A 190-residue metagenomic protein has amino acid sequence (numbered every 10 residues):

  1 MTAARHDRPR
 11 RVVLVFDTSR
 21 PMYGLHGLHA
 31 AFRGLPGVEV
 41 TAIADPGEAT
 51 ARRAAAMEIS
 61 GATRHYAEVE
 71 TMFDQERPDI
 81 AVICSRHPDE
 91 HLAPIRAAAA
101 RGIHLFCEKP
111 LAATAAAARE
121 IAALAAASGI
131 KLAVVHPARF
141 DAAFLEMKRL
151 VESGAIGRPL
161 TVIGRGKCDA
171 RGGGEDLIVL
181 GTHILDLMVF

Functional and structural regions predicted by a protein language model:
M1-S60: N-terminal Rossmann-like dinucleotide-binding module
L35, Q75, D141: Acidic-histidine catalytic/liganding microenvironments
V38, T63, I103, I130-K131: Short, well-ordered coil/turn segments that N-cap beta-strands
A42, I80, T161: Short, Asp-centered acidic motifs that coordinate Mg2+ and/or phosphate in catalytic or ligand-binding sites
G61-L124: Beta-loop-alpha module in the N-terminal Rossmann-like domain of NAD(P)-dependent dehydrogenases, especially those
A112-G174, T182-I184: A contiguous active-site-proximal alpha/beta segment in oxidoreductase catalytic domains
